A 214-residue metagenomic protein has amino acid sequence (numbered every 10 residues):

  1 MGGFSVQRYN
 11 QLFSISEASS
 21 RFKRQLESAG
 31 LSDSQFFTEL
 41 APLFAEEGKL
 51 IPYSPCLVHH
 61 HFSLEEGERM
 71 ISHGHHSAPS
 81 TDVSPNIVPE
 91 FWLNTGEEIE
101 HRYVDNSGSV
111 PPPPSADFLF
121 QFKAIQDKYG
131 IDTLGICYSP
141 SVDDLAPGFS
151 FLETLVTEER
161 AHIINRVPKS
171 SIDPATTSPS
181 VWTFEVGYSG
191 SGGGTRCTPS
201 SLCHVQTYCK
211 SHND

Functional and structural regions predicted by a protein language model:
G2-E27, P52, C56-A116, F120-D214: Detector for the mature cores of small, proteolytically processed and post-translationally modified peptide effectors
S32: Short, Gly/Pro- and small/polar-rich lid/capping loops
Q35, E39-E47, Q121-Y129: Generic non-transmembrane alpha-helical segments
